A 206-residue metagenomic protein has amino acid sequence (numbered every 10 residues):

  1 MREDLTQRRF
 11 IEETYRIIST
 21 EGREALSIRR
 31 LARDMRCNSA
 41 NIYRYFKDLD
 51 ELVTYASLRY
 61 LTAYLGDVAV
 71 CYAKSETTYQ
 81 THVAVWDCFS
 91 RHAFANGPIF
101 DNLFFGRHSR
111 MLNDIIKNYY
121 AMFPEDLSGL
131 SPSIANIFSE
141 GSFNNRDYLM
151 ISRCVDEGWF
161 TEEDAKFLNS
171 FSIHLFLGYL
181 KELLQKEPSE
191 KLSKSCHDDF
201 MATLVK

Functional and structural regions predicted by a protein language model:
M1-E21, A25-D34, E51: Basic, helix-initiating cap at the start of DNA-binding domains
S27, D101-F104, L112, E163 (+1 more regions): Short, hydrophobic secondary-structure boundary micro-motifs
I28, L58-G66: Short, basic, alpha-helical segments at the C-terminal edge of helix-turn-helix-like DNA-binding modules
R33, K47-D48, L58: Residue-level detection of the helix-turn-helix DNA-binding "recognition helix"
M35-F46: Short hydrophobic/aromatic patch on the recognition helix
V70-F105: Hydrophobic alpha-helical connector segments
A84, S109-E157, A202: Amphipathic alpha-helical packing segments from all-alpha helical-bundle domains
G141-K206: C-terminal peripheral helix-coil segments that are non-catalytic and often amphipathic
